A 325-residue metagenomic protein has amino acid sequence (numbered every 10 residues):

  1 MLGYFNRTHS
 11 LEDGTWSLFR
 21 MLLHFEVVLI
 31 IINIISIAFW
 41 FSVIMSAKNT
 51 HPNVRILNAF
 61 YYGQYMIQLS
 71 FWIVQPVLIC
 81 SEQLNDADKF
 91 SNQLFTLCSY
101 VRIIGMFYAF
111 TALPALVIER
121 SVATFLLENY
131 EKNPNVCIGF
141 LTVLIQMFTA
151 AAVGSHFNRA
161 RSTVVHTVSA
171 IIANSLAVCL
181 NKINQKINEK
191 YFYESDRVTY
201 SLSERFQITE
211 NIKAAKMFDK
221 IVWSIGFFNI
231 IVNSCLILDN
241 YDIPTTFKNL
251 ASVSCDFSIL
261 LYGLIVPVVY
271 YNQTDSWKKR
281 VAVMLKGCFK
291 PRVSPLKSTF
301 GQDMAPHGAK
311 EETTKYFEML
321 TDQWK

Functional and structural regions predicted by a protein language model:
M1-K325: Seven-transmembrane-like multi-pass membrane architecture, highlighting hydrophobic TM helices and the outer-facing
